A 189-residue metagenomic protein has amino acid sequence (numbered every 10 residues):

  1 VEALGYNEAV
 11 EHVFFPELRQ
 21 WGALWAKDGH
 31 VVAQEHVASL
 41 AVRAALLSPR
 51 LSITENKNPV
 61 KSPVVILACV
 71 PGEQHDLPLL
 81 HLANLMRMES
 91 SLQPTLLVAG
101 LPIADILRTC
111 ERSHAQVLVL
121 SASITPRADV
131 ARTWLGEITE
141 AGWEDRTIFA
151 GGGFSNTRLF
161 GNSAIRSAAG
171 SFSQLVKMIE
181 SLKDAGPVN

Functional and structural regions predicted by a protein language model:
V1-T54: Long amphipathic alpha-helical segments
F15, V70-E73, F154: Short glycine-enriched loops at secondary-structure junctions
G22, D28, P78, V98 (+1 more regions): Glycine-centered flexibility sites
L40-R146: Conserved mid-sequence domains
F149-N189: Peripheral docking tails and interdomain loops at the edges of cofactor- or intermediate-handling domains
